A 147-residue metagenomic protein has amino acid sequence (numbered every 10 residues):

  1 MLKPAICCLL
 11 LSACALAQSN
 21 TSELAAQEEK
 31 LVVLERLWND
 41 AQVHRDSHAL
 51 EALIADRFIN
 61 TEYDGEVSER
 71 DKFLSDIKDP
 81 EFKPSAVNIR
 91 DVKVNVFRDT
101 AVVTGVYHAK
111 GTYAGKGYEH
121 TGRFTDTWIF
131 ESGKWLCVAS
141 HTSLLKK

Functional and structural regions predicted by a protein language model:
P4-A13: Sec-dependent N-terminal signal peptides
L16-K147: A beta-strand edge to alpha-helix "cap/lid" segment located at domain peripheries
